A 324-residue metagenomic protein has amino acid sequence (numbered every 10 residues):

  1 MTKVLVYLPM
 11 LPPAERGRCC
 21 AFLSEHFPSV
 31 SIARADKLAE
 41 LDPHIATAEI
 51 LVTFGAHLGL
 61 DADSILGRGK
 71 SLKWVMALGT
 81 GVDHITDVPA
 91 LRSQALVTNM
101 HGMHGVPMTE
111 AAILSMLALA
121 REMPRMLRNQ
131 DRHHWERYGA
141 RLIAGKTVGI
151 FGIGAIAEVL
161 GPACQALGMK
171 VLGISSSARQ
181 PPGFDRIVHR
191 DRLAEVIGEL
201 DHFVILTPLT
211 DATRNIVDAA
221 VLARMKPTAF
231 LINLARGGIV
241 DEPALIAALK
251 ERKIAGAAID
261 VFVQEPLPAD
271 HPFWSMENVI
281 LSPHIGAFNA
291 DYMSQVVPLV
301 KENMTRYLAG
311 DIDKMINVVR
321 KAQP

Functional and structural regions predicted by a protein language model:
M1-I50, G55-H57: N-terminal glycine-/charge-rich "phosphate-binding" loop or analogous flexible N-terminal tail
L41-A46, L66-G69, I143, E195-L200 (+2 more regions): A short, aliphatic-rich alpha-helical micro-motif
T47-L127: Phosphate/diphosphate ligand-binding glycine-rich loop within oxidoreductases
D63-S71, V88-R92, L222-P227, A248-R252 (+1 more regions): Short, conserved loop/helix-junction motifs that constitute active-site signature segments in enzyme catalytic cores
T98-A111, R125, V263-P324: C-terminal helix-to-coil terminal segments
R125-V159, R186-I187: Glycine-rich NAD(P)-binding loop of Rossmann-like domains
A166-G183: NAD(P)-binding Rossmann-fold cofactor-contacting core
A178-P272: Rossmann-like adenosine-cofactor binding region
